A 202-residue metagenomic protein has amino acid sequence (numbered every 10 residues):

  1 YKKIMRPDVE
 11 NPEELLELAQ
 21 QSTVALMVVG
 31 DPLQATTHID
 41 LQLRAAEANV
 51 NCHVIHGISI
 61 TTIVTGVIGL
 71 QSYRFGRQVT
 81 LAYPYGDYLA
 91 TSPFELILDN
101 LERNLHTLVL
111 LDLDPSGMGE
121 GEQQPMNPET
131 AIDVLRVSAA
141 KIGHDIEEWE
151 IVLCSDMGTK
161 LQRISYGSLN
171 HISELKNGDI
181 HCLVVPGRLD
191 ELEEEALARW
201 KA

Functional and structural regions predicted by a protein language model:
Y1-N51, I55: Class I S-adenosyl-L-methionine
V24, T36, C52, S59-A202: Beta-strand/loop-alpha-helix module characteristic of Rossmann-like adenine-cofactor folds
